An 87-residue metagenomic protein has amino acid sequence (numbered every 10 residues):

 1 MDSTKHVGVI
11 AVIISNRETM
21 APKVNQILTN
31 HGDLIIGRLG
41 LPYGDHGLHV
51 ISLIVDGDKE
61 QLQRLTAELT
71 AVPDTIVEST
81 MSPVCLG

Functional and structural regions predicted by a protein language model:
M1-G87: Long, contiguous binding/interaction regions
